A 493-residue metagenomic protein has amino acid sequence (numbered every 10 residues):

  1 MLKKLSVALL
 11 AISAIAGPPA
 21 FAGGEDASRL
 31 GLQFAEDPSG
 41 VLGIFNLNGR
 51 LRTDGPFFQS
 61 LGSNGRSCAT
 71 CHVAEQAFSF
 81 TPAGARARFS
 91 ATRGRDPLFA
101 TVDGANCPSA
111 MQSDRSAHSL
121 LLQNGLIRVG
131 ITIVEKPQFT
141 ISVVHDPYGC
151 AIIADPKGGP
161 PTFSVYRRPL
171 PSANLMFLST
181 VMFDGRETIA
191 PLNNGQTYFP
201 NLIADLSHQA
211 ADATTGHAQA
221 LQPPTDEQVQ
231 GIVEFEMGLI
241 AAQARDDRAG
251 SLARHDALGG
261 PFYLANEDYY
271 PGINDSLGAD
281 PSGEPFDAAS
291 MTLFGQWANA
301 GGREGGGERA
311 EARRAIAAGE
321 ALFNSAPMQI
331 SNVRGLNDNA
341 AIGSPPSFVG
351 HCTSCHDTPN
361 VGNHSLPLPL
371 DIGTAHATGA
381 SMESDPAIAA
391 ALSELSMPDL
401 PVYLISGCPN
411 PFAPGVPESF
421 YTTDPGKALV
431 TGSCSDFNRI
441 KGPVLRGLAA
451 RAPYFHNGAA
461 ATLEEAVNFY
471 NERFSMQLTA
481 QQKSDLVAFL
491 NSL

Functional and structural regions predicted by a protein language model:
M1-K4: Positively charged n-region of N-terminal signal peptides that target proteins for export
S6-A16: Bacterial N-terminal signal peptides
A16-G17, A77: Residues in and immediately flanking transmembrane alpha helices
A22-L493: Periplasmic c-type cytochrome electron-transfer domains
